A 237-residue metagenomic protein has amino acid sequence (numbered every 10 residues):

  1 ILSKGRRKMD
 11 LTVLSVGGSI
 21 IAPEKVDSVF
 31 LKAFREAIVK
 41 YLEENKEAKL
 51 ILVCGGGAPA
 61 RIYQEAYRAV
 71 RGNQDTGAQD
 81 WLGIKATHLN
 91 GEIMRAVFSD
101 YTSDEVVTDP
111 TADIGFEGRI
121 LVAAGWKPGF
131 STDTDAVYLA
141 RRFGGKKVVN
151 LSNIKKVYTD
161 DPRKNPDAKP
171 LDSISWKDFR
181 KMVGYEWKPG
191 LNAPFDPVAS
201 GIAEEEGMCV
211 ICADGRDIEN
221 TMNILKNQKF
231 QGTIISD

Functional and structural regions predicted by a protein language model:
K4-D237: C-terminal catalytic "cap/lid" subdomain
